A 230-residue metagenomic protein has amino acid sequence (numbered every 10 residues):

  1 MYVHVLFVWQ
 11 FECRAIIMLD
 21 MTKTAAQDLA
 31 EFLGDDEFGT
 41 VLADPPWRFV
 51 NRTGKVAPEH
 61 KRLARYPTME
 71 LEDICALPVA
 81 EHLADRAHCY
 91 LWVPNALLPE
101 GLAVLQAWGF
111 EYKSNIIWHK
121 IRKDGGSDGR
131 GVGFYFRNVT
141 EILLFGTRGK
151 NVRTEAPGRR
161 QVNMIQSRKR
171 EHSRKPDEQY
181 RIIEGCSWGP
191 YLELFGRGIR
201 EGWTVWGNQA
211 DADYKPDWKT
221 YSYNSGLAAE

Functional and structural regions predicted by a protein language model:
Y2-E230: Class I S-adenosyl-L-methionine-dependent methyltransferase catalytic core
